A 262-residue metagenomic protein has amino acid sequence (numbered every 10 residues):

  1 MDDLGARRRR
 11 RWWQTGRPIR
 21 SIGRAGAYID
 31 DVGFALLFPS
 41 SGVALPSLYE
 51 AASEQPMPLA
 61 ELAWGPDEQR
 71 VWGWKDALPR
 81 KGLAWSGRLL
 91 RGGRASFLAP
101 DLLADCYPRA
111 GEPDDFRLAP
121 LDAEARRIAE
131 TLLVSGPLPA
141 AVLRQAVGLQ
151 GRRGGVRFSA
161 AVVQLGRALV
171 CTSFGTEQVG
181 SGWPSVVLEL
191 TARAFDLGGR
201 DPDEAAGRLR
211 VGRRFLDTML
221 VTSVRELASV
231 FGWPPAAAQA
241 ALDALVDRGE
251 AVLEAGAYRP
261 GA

Functional and structural regions predicted by a protein language model:
M1-A262: Long, low-complexity intrinsically disordered regions
